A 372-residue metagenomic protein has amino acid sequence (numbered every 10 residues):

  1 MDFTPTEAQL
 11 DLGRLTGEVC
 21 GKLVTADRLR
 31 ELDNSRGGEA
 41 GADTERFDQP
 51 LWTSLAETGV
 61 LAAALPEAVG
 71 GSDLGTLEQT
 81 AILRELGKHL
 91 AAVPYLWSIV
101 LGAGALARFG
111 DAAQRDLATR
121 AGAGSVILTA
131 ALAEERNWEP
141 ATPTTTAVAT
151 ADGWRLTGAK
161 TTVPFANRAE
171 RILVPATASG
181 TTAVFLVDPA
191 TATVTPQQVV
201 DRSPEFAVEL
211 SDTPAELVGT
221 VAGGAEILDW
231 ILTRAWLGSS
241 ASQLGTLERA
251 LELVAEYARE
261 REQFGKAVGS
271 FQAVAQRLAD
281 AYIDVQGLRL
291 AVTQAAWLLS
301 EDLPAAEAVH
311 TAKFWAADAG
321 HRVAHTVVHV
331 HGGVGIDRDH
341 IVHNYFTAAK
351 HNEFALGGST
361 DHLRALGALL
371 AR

Functional and structural regions predicted by a protein language model:
M1-V93, A368-R372: Amphipathic, small/basic residue-rich leader segments at the start of a protein or domain
D2, G13, G333-R372: Glycine-rich phosphate/cofactor-binding loops in nucleotide/flavin-utilizing enzymes
D2-A8, L12, K88, A192-Q286: Glycine-rich beta->alpha junctions and the first turn(s) of the following alpha-helix
V24-A42, A255, R259-K266, Y282-W315 (+2 more regions): C-terminal helix-coil-helix/basic helical segment that borders enzyme active sites and/or dimer interfaces and provides
A91-A112: N-terminal glycine-rich flavin-associated loop
G124-E135: A short, Trp-centered hydrophobic/proline-enriched beta-strand micro-motif
A131, T157-A192, P196-Q197: A short core secondary-structure module
T145-V148: A structural signal for short hydrophobic beta-strand segments in well-ordered beta-sheet cores
